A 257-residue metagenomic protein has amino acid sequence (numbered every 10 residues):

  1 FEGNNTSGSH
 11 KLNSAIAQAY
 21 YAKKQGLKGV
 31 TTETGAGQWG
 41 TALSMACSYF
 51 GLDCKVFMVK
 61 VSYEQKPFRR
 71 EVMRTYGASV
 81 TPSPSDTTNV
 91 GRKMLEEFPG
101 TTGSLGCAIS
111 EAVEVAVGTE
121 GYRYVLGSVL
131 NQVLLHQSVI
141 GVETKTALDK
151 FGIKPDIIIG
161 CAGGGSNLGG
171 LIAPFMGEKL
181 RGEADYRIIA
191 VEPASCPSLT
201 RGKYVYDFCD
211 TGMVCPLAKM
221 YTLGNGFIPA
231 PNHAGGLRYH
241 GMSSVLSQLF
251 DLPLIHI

Functional and structural regions predicted by a protein language model:
F1-G3, T34-G35, V59-K60, S83-S85 (+6 more regions): Fold-independent oxyanion-binding glycine-rich loops and adjacent beta-strand/coil segments at enzyme active sites
F1-L27: Positively charged, low-complexity intrinsically disordered leader regions
I16-A19, V133-T146: Helix-loop module immediately N-terminal to the HCX5R catalytic loop in PTP-like cysteine phosphatase domains
A17-A19, L43-S44, L171: Generic transmembrane alpha-helix signature in multi-pass membrane proteins, especially transporters/channels
Q25-V61, K154-L168, I188: A short, small-residue-rich loop immediately preceding and capping a beta-strand
T31, W39-T102, S198-D210: Active-site-proximal loop->helix
M94-Q132, I140, G152, G177-E183 (+1 more regions): Active-site/ligand-binding loops adjacent to catalytic centers
T146-K154: Phosphate/pyrophosphate-binding loops at sites that engage ATP/ADP/AMP, CoA/4′-phosphopantetheine, polyphosphate
